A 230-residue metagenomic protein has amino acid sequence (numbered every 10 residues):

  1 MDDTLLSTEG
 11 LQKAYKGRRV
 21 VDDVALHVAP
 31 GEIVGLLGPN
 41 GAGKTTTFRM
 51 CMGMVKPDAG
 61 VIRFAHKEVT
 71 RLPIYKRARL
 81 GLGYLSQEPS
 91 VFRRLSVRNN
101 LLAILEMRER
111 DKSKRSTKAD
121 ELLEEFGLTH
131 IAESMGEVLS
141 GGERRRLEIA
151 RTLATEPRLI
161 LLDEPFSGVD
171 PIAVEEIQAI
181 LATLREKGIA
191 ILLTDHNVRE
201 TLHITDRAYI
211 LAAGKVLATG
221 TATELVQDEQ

Functional and structural regions predicted by a protein language model:
L37-P39: The feature captures the beta-strand-to-loop junction immediately N-terminal to the Walker
G60-V69, L80, K118: Conserved ABC transporter NBD signature motif
S113-I131, Q178-A182, Q230: Conserved ABC ATPase "signature" region
M135-L139, E143: Conserved ABC ATPase signature
E156: Conserved catalytic motifs of ABC-family nucleotide-binding domains
I160-E164: Catalytic Walker B motif of ABC-type/P-loop ATPase nucleotide-binding domains
